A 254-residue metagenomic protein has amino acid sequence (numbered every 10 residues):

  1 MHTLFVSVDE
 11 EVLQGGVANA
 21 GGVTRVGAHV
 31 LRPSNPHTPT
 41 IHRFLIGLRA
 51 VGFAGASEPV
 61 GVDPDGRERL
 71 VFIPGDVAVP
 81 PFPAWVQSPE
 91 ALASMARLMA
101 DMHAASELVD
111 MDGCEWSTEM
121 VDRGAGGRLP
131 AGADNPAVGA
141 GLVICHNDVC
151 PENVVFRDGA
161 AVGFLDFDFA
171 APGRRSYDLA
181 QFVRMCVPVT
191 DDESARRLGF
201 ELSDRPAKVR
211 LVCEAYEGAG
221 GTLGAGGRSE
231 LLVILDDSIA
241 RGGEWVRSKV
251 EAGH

Functional and structural regions predicted by a protein language model:
M1-E11, P36, T40-R43, W245-H254: Regulatory N- and C-terminal appendages and interdomain linkers associated with kinase/kinase-like NTP transferase
E10-H146, R157-A160: ATP-binding pocket architecture of kinase catalytic cores
P81-W85, A171-G173, D192-A195: Short, polar/flexible loop-turn hinges at active-site or ligand-entry regions and domain interfaces
L98, R157, R175-D178, R205-V209: Amphipathic alpha-helical interface surfaces
D101-M111, V154-V155, A170, M185-P188 (+2 more regions): Alpha-helix capping at helix-to-loop junctions
G127, D134-V138, V143, C150-P188: Catalytic activation segment of kinase domains across protein kinase-like and atypical kinase folds
L179-G218, I239-S248: Active-site activation/catalytic loop segments of kinase-like enzymes and analogous catalytic loops in related
A219-H254: Helical subdomain adjoining the active site within ATP-dependent kinase catalytic cores
